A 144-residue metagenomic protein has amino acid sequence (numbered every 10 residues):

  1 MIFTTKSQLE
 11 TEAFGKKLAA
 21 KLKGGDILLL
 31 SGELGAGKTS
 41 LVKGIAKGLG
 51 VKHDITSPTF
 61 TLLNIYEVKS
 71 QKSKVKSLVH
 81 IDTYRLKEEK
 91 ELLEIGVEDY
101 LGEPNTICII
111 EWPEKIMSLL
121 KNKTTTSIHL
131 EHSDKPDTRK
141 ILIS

Functional and structural regions predicted by a protein language model:
M1, E88-L92, E98-S144: Short phosphate-coordinating micro-motif centered on Lys-Gly-acidic
M1-K17: N-terminal pre-Walker A segment at the start of P-loop NTPase domains
L18-G24: Phosphate-binding P-loop
L28-L30: Hydrophobic anchor at the beta1->P-loop junction of P-loop NTPases
L34: The conserved Walker
K38: Conserved lysine of the Walker
V51-Y66: Short beta-strand-centered segment that lines the nucleotide-binding/catalytic pocket of NTP-utilizing
E67-S77, K121, T125, S144: Short, basic, low-complexity termini and linkers enriched in Ser/Thr/Gly/Pro that act as targeting/leader peptides
